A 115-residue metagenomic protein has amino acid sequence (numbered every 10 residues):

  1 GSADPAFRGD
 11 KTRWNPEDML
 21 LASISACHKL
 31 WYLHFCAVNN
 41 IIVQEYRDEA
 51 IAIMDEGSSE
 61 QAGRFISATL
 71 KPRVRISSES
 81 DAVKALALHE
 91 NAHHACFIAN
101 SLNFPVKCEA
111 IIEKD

Functional and structural regions predicted by a protein language model:
G1-A22, L30-D115: Extended beta-strand/beta-hairpin segments
